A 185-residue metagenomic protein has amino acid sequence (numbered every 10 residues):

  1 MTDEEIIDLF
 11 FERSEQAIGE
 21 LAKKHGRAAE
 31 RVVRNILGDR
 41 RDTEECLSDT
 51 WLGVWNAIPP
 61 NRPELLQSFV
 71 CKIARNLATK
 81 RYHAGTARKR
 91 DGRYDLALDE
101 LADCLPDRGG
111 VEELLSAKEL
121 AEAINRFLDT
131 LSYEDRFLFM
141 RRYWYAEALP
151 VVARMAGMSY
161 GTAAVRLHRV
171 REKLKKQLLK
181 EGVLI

Functional and structural regions predicted by a protein language model:
I7-R31: A short, charge-rich alpha-helical start-of-domain segment used by transcription regulators
Q16-A17, A28, A123-R126, Y133-F137: Pre-recognition alpha-helix immediately N-terminal to the DNA-recognition helix within helix-turn-helix or winged-helix
K24-G26, I36, M140-A148: Short helix-capping/turn signature of helix-turn-helix
E45-L52, N56, E64-N76: Structural recognition of an alpha-helix C-terminal capping motif at a helix-to-coil junction
L65, T79, I124, D135 (+2 more regions): DNA-recognition helix of helix-turn-helix
K72-Y94, A117, K180: Arg/Lys-rich amphipathic alpha helix in sigma70-family domain 2
E100-D129: Acidic, proline/glycine-rich intrinsically disordered inter-domain spacer in sigma factors
